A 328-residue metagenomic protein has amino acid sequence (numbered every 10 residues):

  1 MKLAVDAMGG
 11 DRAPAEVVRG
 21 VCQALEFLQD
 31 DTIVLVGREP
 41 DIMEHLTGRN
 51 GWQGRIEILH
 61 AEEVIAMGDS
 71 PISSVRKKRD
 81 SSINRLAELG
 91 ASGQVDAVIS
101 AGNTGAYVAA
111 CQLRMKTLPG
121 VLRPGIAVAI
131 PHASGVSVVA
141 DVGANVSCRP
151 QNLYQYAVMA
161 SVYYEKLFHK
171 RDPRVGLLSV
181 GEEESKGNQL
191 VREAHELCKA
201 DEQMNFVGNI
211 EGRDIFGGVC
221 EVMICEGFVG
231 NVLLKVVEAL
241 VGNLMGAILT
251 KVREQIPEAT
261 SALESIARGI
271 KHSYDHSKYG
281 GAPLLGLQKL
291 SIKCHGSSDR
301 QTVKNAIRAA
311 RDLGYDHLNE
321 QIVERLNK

Functional and structural regions predicted by a protein language model:
M1-M43: N-terminal phosphate-binding or glycine-rich loops at protein starts, especially the Walker A/P-loop of NTPases
D11, A24-L28, H45, R49 (+9 more regions): Change "in soluble alpha/beta enzymes" to "in soluble alpha/beta proteins
A13-V17, R79-A91, A97-C111, L122-A127 (+6 more regions): Short glycine/serine/threonine-rich phosphate/pyrophosphate-binding segments that cradle anionic phosphate groups
A15-E16, L28, T32-V34, E39-P40 (+4 more regions): Glycine-rich phosphate/diphosphate-binding loop of Rossmann-like nucleotide-binding domains
D31, R55-I56, S137, M204: Short, conserved active-site loop motifs that form the nucleotide-linked donor/cofactor pocket
G51-V95: Phosphate/nucleotide-donor binding subsite
Q112-V139, V219-M223, G227-K328: Glycine-rich phosphate/nucleotide-binding loop
